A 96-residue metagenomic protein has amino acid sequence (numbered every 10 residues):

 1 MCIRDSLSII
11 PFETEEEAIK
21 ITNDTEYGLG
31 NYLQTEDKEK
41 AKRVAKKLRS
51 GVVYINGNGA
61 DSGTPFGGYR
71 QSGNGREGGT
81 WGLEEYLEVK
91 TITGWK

Functional and structural regions predicted by a protein language model:
I3-K96: Conserved C-terminal structural/oligomerization subdomain of aldehyde/semialdehyde dehydrogenase
